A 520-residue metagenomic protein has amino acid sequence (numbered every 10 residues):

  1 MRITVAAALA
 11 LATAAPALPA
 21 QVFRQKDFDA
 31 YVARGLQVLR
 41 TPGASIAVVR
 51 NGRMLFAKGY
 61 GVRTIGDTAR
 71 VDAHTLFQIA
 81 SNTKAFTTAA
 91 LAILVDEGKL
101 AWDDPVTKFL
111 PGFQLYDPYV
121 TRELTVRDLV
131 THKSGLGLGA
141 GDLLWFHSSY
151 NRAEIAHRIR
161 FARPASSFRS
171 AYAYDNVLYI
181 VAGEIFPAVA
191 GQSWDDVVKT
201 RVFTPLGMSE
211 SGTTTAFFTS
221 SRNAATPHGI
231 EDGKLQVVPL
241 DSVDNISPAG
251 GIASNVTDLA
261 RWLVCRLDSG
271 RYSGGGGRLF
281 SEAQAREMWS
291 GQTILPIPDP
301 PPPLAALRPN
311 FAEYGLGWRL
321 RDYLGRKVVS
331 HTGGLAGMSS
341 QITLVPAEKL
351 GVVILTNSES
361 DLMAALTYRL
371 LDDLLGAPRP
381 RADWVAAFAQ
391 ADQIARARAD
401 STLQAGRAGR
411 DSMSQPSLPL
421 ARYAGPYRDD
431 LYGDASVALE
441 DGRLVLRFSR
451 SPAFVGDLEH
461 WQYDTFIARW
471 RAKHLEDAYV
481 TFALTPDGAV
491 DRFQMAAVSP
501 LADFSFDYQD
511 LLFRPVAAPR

Functional and structural regions predicted by a protein language model:
M1-A6: Bacterial N-terminal signal peptides that target proteins for export
A14-A15: N-terminal signal peptide c-region/cleavage motif recognized by signal peptidases
L18, Y119, W145, A249 (+1 more regions): Short, flexible active-site loop motifs that bind/organize anionic cofactors or intermediates
Q21-A57, H157, P187-T200, T204 (+1 more regions): Catalytic loop of the DD-peptidase/beta-lactamase superfamily, centered on the K-T-G motif and neighboring
V62-N176, G183, A190-Q192, D196 (+3 more regions): Active-site-proximal loop and beta-strand segments within enzyme catalytic domains
N176-V177, L362: Short acidic alpha-helix initiation/capping motifs at coil-to-helix transition points, especially at protein N-termini
